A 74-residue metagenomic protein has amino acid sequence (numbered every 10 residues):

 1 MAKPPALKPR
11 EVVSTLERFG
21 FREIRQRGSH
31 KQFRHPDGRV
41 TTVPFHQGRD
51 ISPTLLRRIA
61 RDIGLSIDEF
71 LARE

Functional and structural regions predicted by a protein language model:
M1-E74: Basic nucleic-acid-binding interfaces
